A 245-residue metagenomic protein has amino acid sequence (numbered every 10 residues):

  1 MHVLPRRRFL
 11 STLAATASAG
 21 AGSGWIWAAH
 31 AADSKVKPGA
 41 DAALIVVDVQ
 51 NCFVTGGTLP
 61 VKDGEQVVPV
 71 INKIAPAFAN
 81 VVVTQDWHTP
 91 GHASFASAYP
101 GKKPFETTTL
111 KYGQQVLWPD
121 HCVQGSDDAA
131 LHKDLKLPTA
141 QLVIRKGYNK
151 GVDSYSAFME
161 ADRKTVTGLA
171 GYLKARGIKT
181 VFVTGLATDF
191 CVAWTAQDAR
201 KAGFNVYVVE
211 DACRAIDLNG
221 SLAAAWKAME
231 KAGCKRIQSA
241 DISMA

Functional and structural regions predicted by a protein language model:
M1-A17: N-terminal secretory signal peptides and thylakoid transit peptides that target proteins across membranes
M1-H2, C122, C191: Functionally engaged cysteine thiol sites
S18, I26-A29: Cleavable N-terminal signal peptides
H30-Y148, A175, K179, K201 (+2 more regions): Active-site acidic carboxylates
T89-A93, V152-D153, C191-V192: Short catalytic/ligand-binding loop motif for oxyanion handling, primarily in non-cytosolic enzymes, centered on
L137-Y172: Histidine/lysine/aspartate-rich catalytic loop segments that bind and position anionic ligands
I178-W194, V208-R214: Glycine-rich anion-binding loop/nest that anchors nucleotide
A193-K201: Histidine-anchored nucleotide/phosphate-binding helix
